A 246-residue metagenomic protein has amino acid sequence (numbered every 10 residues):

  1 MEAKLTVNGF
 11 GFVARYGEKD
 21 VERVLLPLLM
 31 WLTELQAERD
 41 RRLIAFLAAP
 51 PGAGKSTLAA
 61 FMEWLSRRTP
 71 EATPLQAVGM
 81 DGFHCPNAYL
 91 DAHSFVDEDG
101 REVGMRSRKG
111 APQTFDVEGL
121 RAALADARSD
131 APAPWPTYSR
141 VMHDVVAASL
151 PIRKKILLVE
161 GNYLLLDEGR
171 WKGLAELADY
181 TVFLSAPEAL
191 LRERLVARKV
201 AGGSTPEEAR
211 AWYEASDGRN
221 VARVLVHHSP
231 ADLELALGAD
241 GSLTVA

Functional and structural regions predicted by a protein language model:
M1-V24: Charged, amphipathic alpha-helical linker segments immediately N-terminal to NTP-binding catalytic cores
L26-E38: Pre-Walker A adenine-sensing motif
G52: Walker A (P-loop) phosphate-binding loop of P-loop NTPases
K55: Conserved lysine of the Walker
L58: Hydrophobic positions on the alpha1 helix immediately C-terminal to the Walker A/P-loop
Q76, F83-S139: Conserved nucleotide-sensing/catalytic segment adjacent to the nucleotide-binding pocket in NTP-handling enzymes
M142-R198: ATP-dependent NMP and nucleoside kinases share a basic, alpha-helical "lid"
V145-A148, G169-K172, A197-A246: Small-molecule kinase domains that catalyze NTP-dependent phosphoryl transfer to phosphate-bearing small molecules
